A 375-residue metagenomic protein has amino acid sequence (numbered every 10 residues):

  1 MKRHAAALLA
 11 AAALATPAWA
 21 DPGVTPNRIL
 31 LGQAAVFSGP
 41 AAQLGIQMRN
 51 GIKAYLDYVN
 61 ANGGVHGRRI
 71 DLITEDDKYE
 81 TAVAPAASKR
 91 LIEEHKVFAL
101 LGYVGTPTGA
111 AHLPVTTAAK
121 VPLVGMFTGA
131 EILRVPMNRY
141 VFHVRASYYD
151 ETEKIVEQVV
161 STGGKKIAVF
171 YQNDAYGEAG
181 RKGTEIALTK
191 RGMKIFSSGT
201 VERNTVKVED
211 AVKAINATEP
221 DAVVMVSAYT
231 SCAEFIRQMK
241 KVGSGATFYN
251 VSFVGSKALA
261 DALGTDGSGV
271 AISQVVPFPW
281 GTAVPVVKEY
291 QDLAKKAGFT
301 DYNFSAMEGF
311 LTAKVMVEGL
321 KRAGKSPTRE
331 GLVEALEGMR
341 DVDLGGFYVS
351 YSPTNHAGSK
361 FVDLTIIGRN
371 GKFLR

Functional and structural regions predicted by a protein language model:
M1-L30, L374: Short, low-complexity disordered leader/linker segments with a strong preference for bacterial N-terminal type II
P22, R28-L30, Q43-N50, Y58-I132 (+3 more regions): Beta-alpha junction/loop-to-helix N-cap segments that form part of ligand/metal-binding clefts
N27-I29, G67-I70, E94-A99, A118-P122 (+7 more regions): Loop/turn elements at helix/coil->beta-strand transitions in domains of secreted/extracellular proteins
G32-P40, I272: Acidic/histidine-rich, surface-exposed loop or edge segments in extracytoplasmic proteins
V83-A86, A130-I132, R139-G243, F278-K288 (+1 more regions): Extracellular/periplasmic Venus flytrap/periplasmic-binding protein
L91-V104, V124-M126, A168-Y171, E219-A228 (+3 more regions): Periplasmic-binding protein-like
I236-G309, I367, G371-L374: Extracellular/periplasmic periplasmic-binding protein-like sensory domains
K296-A306, V317-F373: Segments of small-molecule ligand-sensing domains
